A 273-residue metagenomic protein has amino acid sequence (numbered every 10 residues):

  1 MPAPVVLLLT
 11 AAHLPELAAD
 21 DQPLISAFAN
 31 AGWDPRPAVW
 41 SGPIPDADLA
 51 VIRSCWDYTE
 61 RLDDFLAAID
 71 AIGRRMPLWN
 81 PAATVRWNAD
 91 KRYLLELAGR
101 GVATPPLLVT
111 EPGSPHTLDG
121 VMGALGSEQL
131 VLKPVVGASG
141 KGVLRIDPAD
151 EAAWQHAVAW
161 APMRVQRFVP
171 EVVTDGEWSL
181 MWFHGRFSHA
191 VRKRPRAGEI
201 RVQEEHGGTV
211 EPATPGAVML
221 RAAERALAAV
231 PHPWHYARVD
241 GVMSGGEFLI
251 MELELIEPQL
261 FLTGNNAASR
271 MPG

Functional and structural regions predicted by a protein language model:
P2, L7, I69-R75, A82-D175 (+1 more regions): Active-site nucleotide/adenylate-binding loops and adjacent lid/helix of ATP-dependent enzymes
V5, A11-E111: Conserved N-proximal alpha/beta basic substrate-recognition cap immediately N-terminal to, or forming the N-lobe
H13, F187, L260: Short, glycine/serine-rich, charged loops/turns that create anion-binding and catalytic segments at active sites
E16, T59-E60, S139-G140, T174 (+1 more regions): Short catalytic/ligand-binding loop motif for oxyanion handling, primarily in non-cytosolic enzymes, centered on
A19, L144, T263-N266: Short, solvent-exposed loop/turn segments at secondary-structure boundaries
C55, V135, F168-V169, M181 (+2 more regions): Anionic group-transfer/hydrolysis microenvironments
S139-L227, P231, V242, L249: Phosphate-binding site of ATP-dependent enzymes
A217-G273: ATP-dependent carboxylate activation and anion-phosphoryl transfer catalytic cores that bind Mg-ATP to form
